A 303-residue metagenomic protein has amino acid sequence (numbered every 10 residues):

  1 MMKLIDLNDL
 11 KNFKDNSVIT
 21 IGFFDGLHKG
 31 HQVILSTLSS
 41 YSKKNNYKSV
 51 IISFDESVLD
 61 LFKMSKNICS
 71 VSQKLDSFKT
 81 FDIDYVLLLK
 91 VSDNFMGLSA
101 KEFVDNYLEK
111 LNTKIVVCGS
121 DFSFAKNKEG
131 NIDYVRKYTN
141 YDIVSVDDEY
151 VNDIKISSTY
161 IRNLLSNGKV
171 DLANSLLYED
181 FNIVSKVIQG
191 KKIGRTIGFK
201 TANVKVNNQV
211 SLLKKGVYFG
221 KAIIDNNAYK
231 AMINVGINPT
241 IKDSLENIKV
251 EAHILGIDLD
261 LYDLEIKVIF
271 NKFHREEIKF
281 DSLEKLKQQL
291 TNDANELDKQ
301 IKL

Functional and structural regions predicted by a protein language model:
M2-L10, L87: Short acidic-hydrophobic, aromatic-tinged amphipathic segments that line or gate anion-handling sites
N8-S70: N-terminal catalytic cores of NTP/NDP-binding nucleotidyl/phosphoryl-transfer enzymes
T20-G22, I52-S53, V86-K90, I115-S120 (+1 more regions): Short beta-strands and strand-loop turn motifs
H28, F78, V116, A173 (+2 more regions): Residue-level signal for inorganic ion chemistry
S39-S40, K48-T113: Active-site-proximal cofactor/substrate-binding loop regions of enzyme domains
S42, F78, V135-T139: A generic structural signal for well-ordered alpha-helical segments
G97-T201, D281-K285: Classical nucleotidyltransferase
G190-L303: Phosphate/ribose-recognition catalytic cores of enzymes acting on nucleotide-derived substrates
